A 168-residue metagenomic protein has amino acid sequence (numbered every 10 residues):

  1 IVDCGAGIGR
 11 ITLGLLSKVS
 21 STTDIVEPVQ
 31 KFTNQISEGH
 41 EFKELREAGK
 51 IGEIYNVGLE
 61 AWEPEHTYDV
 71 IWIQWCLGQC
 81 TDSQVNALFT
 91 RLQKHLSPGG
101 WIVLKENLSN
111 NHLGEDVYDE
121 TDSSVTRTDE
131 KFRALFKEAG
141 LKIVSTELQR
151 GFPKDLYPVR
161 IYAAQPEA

Functional and structural regions predicted by a protein language model:
I1-H66, C80-R91, G100-A168: Class I (Rossmann-like) S-adenosyl-L-methionine-dependent methyltransferase catalytic domain, capturing the SAM-binding
D69: Conserved acidic residues
W72: A conserved beta-strand element that flanks and buttresses the S-adenosyl-L-methionine
C76: Hydrophobic adenine-recognition pocket in adenosine-nucleotide-binding enzymes
